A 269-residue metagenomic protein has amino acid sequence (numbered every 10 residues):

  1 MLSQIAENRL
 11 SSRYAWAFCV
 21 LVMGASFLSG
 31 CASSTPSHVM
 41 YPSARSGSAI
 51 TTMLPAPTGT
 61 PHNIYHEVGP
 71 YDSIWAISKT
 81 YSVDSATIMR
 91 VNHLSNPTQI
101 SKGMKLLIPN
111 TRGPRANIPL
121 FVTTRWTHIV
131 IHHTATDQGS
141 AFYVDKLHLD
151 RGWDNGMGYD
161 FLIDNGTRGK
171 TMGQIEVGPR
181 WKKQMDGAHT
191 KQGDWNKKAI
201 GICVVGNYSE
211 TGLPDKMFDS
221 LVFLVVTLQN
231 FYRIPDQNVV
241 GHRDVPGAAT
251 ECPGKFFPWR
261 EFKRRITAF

Functional and structural regions predicted by a protein language model:
L2-A6, C31-G47, V122-R125, D164-V177 (+3 more regions): Basic/polar, cationic surfaces and motifs that engage anionic cell-wall and phosphate/carboxylate ligands
Q4-F18: Bacterial N-terminal signal peptides that target proteins for export
A17-F27: Bacterial N-terminal signal peptides
S46-G47, A56, P61-H62, D84-T87 (+3 more regions): Intrinsically disordered, low-complexity, Pro/Ser/Thr/Asn/Gly/Ala-rich spacer/linker segments adjacent to signal
A49-S82: Primarily a LysM-type cell-wall glycan-binding module
N63-E67, S73-I77, H128-A135, G206-D215: Second-shell loop/turn segments in exported
A86-S95, G113-N117, A141-L149, K182-G187: N-terminal post-signal-peptidase region of extra-cytosolic proteins
P119-W181: Short, conserved "active-site rim" segments that organize catalytic pockets and cofactor/ligand binding
